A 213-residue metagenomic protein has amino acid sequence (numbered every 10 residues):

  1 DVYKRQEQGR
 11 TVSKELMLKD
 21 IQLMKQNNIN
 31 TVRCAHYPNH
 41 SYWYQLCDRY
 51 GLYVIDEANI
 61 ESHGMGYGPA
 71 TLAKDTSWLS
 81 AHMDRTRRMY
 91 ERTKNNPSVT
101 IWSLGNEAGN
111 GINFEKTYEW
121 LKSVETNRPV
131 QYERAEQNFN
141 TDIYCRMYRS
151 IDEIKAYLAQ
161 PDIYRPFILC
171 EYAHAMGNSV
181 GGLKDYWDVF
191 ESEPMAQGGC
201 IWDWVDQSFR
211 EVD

Functional and structural regions predicted by a protein language model:
V2-Y3: Short, small-residue-biased leader/transition segments that mark boundaries at the very start of proteins
Q8-G9: A flexible loop/linker signature enriched in serine peptidases of the S9 family
E15: Metal-associated gating/positioning segment near the N- to mid-region
L18: N-terminal active-site wall of soluble small-molecule enzyme domains
I21-L23, T31-D213: Substrate-binding/catalytic cleft of secreted carbohydrate-active enzymes, primarily glycoside hydrolases
N27: Metal- or metallocofactor-binding catalytic centers and their adjacent structured scaffolds across diverse enzyme
